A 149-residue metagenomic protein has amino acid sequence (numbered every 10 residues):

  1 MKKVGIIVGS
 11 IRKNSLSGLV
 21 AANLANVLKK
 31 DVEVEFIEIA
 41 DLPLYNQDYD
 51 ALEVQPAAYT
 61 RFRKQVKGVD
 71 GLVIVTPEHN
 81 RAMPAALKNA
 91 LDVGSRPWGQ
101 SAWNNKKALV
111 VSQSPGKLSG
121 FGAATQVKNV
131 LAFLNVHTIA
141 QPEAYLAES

Functional and structural regions predicted by a protein language model:
M1, N46, H137-S149: Glycine-rich phosphate/pyrophosphate-binding loop and the adjoining helix
M1-P97: N-terminal beta1-alpha1-beta2 submodule of the flavodoxin-like/Rossmannoid cofactor-binding fold
L42, E78, S112-P115, E148: Acidic, glycine-rich active-site loops and adjacent beta-strand->loop/helix elements that engage anionic groups
D92-G99, N129-F133: Short, intrinsically disordered, mixed-charge
W103-Y145: Short, glycine-/small-residue-rich phosphate/pyrophosphate-handling segment
